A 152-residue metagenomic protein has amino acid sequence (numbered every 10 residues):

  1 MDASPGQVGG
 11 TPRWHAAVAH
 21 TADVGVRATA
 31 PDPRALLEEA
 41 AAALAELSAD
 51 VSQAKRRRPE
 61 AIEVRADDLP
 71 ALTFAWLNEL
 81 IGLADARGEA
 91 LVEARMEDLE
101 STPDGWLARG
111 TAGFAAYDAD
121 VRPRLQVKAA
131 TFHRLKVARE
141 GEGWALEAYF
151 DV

Functional and structural regions predicted by a protein language model:
D2-V152: N-terminal intrinsically disordered, cationic/polar leader segments that include organellar targeting peptides
